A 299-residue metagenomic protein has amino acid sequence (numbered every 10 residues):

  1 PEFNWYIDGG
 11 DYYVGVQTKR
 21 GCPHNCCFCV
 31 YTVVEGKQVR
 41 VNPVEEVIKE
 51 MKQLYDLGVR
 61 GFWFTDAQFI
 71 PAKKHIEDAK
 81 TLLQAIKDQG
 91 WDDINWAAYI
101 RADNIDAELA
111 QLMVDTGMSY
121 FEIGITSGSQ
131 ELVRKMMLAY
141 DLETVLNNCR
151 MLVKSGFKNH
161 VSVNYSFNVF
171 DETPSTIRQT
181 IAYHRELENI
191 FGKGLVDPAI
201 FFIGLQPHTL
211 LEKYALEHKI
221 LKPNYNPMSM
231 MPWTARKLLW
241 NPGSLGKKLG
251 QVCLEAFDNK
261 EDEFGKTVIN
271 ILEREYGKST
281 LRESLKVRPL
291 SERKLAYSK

Functional and structural regions predicted by a protein language model:
P1-H160, F167: Radical SAM [4Fe-4S] cluster-binding motif and immediate context
H24, A72-K74, E131-M136, F167-S175 (+2 more regions): Flexible glycine/acidic-rich beta-alpha junction loops that bind and position SAM and/or redox cofactors in anaerobic
E50, N148-M151, Y183-E186, F201-F202: Generic recognition of well-ordered alpha-helical segments
G58, L210-K299: Radical SAM enzyme core and accessory elements
E108-L109, D171-L187: Catalytic cores of alpha/beta
A139-D141, T180-I181, L216-H218: Short, hinge-like loop/turn segments at secondary-structure boundaries
L152, V161-V163, T180, V196: C-terminal structural cap/anchor segments
G156, E188-F191: Alpha-helical junction/boundary sensor with strong preference for TPR arrays
